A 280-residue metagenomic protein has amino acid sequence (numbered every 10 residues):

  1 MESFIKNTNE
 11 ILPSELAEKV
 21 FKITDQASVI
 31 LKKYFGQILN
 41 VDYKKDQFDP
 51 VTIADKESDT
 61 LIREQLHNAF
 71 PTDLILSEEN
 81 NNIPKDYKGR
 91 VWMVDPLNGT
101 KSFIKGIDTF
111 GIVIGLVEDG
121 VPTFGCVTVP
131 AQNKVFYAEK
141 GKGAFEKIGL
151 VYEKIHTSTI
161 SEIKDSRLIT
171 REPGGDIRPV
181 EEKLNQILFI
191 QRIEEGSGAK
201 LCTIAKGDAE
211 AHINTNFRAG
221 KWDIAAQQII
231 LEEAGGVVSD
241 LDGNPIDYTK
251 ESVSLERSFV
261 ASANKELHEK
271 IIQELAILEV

Functional and structural regions predicted by a protein language model:
M1-L97, A276-V280: N-terminal subdomain of lithium-sensitive/metallo-dependent phosphomonoesterases centered on the IMPase/IPPase/PAP
L31, D55, L66, T100 (+6 more regions): Residue-level signal for inorganic ion chemistry
P71, K88-G89, G120-T123, K164-D165 (+1 more regions): Short coil/turn connectors at secondary-structure junctions
I75-E78, V151, G243-N244: Short gly/ser/thr-rich secondary-structure transition/capping motifs
E78, T128, T215: Conserved residues at the C-terminal ends of beta-strands
D86-F145, G149: DPxDG-like acidic metal-binding loop motif
H156-V280: An extended, acidic
